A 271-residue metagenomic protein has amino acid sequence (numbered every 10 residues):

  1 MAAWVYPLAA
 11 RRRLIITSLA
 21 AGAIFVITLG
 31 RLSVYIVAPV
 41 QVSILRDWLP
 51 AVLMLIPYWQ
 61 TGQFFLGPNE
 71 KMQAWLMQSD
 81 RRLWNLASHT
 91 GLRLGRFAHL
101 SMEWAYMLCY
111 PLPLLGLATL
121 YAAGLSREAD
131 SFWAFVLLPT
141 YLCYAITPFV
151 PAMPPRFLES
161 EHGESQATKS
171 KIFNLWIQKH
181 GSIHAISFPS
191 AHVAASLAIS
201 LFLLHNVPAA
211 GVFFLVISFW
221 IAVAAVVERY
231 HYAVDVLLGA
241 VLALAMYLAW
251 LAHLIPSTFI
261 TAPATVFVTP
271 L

Functional and structural regions predicted by a protein language model:
M1-A21, V37-P113, T269-P270: N-terminal transmembrane-helix/juxtamembrane module of multi-pass inner/ER membrane proteins
A20-Y35: Central hydrophobic cores of alpha-helical transmembrane segments in multi-pass inner-membrane proteins across all
I44-V52, L114-V150, L158: Interfacial segments of alpha-helical transmembrane regions
M54, Y58, G62, P139-T147 (+2 more regions): Alpha-helical transmembrane segments of multipass membrane proteins
W59-A74, P139-E164: Transmembrane alpha-helix/helix-exit interface in multi-pass inner-membrane proteins
L115-G124, V193-G211, V241-W250: Membrane-interfacial alpha-helical segments at the cytosolic side of multi-pass membrane proteins
A145-N206: Membrane-interfacial catalytic/cofactor-binding modules of polytopic membrane enzymes
L215, A225-E228, Y232-L271: C-terminal membrane module of polytopic membrane proteins
